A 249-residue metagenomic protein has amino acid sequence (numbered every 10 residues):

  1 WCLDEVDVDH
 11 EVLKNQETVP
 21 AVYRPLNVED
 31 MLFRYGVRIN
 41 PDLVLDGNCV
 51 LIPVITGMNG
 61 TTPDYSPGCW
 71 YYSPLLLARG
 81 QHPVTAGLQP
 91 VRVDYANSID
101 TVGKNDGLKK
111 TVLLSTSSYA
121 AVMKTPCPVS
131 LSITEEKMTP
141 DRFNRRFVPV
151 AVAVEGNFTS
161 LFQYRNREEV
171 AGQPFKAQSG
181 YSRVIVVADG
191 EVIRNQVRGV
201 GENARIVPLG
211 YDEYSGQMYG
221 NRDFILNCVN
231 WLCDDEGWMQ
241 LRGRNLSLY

Functional and structural regions predicted by a protein language model:
W1-G237: Acidic, S/T/G-rich, low-cysteine, solvent-exposed domains in lumenal/extracellular/periplasmic regions of secretory
Q240-Y249: Short, aromatic-rich amphipathic segments at membrane interfaces that lie adjacent to a transmembrane helix or signal
